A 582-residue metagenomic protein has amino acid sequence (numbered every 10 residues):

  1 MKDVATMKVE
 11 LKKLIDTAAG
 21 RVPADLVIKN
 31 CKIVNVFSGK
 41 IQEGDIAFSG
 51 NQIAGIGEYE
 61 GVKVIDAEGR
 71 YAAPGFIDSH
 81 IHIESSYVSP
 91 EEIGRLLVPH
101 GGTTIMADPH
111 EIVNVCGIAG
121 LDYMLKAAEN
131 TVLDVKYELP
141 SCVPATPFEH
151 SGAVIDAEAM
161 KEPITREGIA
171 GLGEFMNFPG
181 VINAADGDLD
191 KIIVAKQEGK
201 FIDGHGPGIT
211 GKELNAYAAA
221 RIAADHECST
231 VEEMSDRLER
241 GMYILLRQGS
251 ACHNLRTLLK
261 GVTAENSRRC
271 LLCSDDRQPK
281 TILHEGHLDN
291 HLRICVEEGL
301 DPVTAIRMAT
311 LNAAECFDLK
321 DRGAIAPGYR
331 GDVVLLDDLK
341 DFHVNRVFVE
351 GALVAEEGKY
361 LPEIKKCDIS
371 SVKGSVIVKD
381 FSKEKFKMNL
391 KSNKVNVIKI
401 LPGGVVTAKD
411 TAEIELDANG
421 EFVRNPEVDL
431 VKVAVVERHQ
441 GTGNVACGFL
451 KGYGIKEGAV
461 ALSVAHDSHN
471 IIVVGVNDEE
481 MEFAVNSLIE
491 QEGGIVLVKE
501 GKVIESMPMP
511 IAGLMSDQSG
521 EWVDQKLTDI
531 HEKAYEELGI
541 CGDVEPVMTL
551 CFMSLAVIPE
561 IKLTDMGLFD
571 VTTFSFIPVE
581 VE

Functional and structural regions predicted by a protein language model:
M1-S49, G57, V98-P99, L283-G299 (+1 more regions): Active-site microenvironment of metallo-dependent hydrolases
K2-T17, G94-F201, E265, I504-P508: Divalent-metal coordination cores built from histidine and acidic residues
V22-N30, G57-A107: Replace "His-x-His-based motif
D78-S89, P144-I155, A223: Active-site mouth loops of central-metabolism enzymes
H82-E84, H110-I112, P140-A145, F175-F178 (+4 more regions): Active-site beta-loop-alpha junctions enriched in small/polar residues
C116-G120, T146-G152, N183-G187, E213-Y217 (+10 more regions): Short acidic, glycine/serine/threonine-rich loops at helix termini
V154-G173, G180-L245, C252-L272, L283-T304 (+1 more regions): Histidine/acidic residue-rich metal-binding segments in metalloenzymes
